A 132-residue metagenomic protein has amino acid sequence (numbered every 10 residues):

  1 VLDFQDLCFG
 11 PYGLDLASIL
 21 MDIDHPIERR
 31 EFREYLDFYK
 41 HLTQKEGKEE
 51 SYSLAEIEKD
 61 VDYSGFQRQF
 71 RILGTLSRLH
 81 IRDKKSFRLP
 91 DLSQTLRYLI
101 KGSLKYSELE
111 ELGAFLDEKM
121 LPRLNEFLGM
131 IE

Functional and structural regions predicted by a protein language model:
L2-F4: Activation loop entry of protein kinases
F9-E49, Y63-D83, T95-G102: Active-site activation/catalytic loop segments of kinase-like enzymes and analogous catalytic loops in related
E50-K59: Histidine/acidic-rich helix-loop-helix segments that form or flank divalent-metal centers in metalloenzyme catalytic
E58-Y63, L89: Alpha-helical transmembrane segments of integral membrane proteins
G74-E132: ATP/Mg2+ or Mg2+-diphosphate-binding catalytic cores that bind nucleotide phosphates or diphosphates via glycine-rich
